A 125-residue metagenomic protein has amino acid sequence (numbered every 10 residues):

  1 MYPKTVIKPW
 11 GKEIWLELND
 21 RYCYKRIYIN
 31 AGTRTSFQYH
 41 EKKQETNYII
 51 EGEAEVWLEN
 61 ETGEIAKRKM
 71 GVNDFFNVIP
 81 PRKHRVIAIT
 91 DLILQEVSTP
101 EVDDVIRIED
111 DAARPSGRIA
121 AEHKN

Functional and structural regions predicted by a protein language model:
Y2-I7, E64, I87-N125: Double-stranded beta-helix
Y2-Q44: A short glycine-rich, His/Asp/Glu-containing loop-to-beta-strand
N30-T33, N73, I79-P81, I89: Tight coil/turn sites that cap or link beta-strands
K42-E61: Glycine- and acidic-residue-biased ligand/ion/polar-headgroup-sensing regions
E53-E55, F75, K83, D91-I93: Structural motif
N60-P81: Short acidic-glycine-tyrosine-enriched beta hairpin
